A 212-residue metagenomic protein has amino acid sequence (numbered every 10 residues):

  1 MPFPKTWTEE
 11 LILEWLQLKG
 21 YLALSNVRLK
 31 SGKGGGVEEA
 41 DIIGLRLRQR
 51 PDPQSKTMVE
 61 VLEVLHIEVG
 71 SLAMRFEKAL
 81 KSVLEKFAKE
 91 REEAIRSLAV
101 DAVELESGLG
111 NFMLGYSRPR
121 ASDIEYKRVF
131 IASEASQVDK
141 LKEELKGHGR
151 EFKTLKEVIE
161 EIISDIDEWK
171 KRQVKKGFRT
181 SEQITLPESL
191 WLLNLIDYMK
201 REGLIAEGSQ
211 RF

Functional and structural regions predicted by a protein language model:
M1-F212: Intrinsically disordered, low-complexity Ser/Thr/Pro/Gly-rich regulatory segments
